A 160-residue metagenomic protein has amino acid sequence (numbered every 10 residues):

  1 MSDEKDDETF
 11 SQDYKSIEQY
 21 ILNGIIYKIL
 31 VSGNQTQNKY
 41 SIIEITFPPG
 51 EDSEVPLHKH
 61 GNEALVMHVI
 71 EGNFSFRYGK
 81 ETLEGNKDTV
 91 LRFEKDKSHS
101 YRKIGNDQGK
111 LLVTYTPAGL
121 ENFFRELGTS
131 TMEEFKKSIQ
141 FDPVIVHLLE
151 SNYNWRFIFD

Functional and structural regions predicted by a protein language model:
M1-I29: Extreme N-terminal tail/first-helix region
S2-F10, L112-P117, E121-F135: A hydrophobic/aromatic-rich effector-binding and dimerization subdomain of bacterial HTH-type transcriptional regulators
F10-S11, E18, K80-S98: Short acidic-glycine-tyrosine-enriched beta hairpin
Q19-L57, E63: A short glycine-rich, His/Asp/Glu-containing loop-to-beta-strand
E44-P48, K59-F76, T114-T116: Short, conserved beta-strand element in jelly-roll/cupin
D52-S53, G72-R77, L91: Short beta-strand segments in beta-sandwich/barrel cores
K95-E121: Ligand-binding loop in jelly-roll beta-barrel domains
R125-D160: Acidic/histidine-enriched, glycine/proline-rich intrinsically disordered or flexible terminal extensions
